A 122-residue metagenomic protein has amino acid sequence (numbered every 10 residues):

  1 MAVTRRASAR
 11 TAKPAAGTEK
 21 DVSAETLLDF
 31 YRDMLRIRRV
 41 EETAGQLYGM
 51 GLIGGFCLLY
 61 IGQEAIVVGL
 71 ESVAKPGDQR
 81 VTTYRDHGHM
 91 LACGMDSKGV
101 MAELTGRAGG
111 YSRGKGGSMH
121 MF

Functional and structural regions predicted by a protein language model:
M1-I66: Conserved acidic/glycine
E42-Q46, M50-F122: Cofactor-binding active-site loop characterized by glycine-rich and histidine/acidic residues
